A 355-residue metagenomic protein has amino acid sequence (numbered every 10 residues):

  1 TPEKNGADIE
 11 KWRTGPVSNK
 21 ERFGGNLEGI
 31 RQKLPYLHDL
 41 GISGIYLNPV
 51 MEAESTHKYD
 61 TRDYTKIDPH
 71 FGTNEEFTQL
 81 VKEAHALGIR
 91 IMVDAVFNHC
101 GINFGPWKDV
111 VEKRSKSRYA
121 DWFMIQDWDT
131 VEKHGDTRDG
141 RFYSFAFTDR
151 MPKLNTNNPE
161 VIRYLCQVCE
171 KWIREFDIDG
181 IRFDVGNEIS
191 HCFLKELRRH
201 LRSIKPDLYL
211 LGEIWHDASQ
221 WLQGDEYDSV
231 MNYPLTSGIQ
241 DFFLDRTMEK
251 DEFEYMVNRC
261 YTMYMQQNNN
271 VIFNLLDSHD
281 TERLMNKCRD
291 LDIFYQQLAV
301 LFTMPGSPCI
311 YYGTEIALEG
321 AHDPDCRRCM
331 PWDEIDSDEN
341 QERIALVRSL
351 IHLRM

Functional and structural regions predicted by a protein language model:
T1-R90, G105-D109: N-terminal structural segment of carbohydrate-active enzymes
E3-I9, T56-D68, F97-G140, R199 (+2 more regions): Aromatic- and acidic-residue-enriched segments that line the glycan-binding/catalytic groove of carbohydrate-active
W12-E28, D60-N74, F147-I162, D179-E188 (+3 more regions): The substrate-binding groove and active-site-proximal loops of carbohydrate-active enzymes, especially glycoside
L37, L47, Y64, A84 (+9 more regions): Conserved, mostly hydrophobic/aromatic
I45-L47, I91-V93, I181, L210-G212 (+3 more regions): Hydrophobic faces of well-ordered beta-strands that scaffold small-molecule active sites in alpha/beta enzyme cores
V81-L87, H99, F104-S115, E170 (+5 more regions): Active-site-proximal helices and loops of the catalytic beta/alpha 8
F97-H99, R150, R163-H191, N269 (+1 more regions): Active-site groove signature of glycoside hydrolases
Q266-R289, D325: Active-site clefts of carbohydrate-active enzymes
